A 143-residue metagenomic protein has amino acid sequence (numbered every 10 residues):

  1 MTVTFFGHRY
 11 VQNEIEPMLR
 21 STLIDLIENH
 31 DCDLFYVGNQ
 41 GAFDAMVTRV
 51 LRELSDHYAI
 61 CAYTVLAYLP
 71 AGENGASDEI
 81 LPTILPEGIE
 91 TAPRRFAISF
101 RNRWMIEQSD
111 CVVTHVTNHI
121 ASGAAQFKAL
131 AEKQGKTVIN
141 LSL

Functional and structural regions predicted by a protein language model:
M1-V3: Extreme N-terminal starter segment of soluble prokaryotic enzymes
F6: Residue-level detector of conserved, well-ordered beta-strand and adjacent loop positions that form binding/recognition
R9-L143: Acidic/glycine-enriched connector segments
